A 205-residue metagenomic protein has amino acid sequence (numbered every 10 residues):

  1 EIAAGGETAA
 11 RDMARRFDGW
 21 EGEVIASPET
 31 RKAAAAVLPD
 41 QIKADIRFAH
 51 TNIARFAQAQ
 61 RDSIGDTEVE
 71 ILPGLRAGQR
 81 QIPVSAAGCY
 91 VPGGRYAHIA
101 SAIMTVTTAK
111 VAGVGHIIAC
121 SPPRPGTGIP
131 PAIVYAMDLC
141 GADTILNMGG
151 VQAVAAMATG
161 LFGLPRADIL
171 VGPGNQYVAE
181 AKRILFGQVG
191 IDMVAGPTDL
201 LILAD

Functional and structural regions predicted by a protein language model:
E1-S85: N-terminal Rossmann-like NAD(P)+-binding subdomain of aldehyde/semialdehyde dehydrogenases
I2, E70, V84, C89-Y90 (+4 more regions): Short glycine- and Lys/Arg-enriched binding-loop motifs that mark or flank ligand-binding interfaces
A3, A10, A35, P39-I53 (+9 more regions): Generic structural signal for well-ordered, non-membrane alpha-helical segments in soluble metabolic enzymes
R15, P122, G150: Residue-level "edge-of-site" marker
E70-Y135: Conserved small-residue-rich beta-alpha loop and adjacent elements that most often cradle the phosphate/pyrophosphate
L139-D205: Conserved NAD(P)+-binding/catalytic subdomain of aldehyde/semialdehyde dehydrogenases
